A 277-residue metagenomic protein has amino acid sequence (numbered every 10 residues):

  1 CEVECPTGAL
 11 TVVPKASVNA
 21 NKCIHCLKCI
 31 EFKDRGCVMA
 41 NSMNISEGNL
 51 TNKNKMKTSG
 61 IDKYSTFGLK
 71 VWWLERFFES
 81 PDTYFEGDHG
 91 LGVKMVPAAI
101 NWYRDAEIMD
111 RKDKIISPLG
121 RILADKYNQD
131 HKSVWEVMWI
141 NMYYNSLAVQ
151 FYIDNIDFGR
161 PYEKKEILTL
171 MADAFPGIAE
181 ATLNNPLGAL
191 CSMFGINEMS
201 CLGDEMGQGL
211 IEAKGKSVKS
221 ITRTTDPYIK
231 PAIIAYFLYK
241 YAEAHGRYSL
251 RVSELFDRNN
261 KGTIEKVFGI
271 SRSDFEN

Functional and structural regions predicted by a protein language model:
E2-S17, I24, K28-I45: Iron-sulfur cluster-binding cysteine motifs and their immediate structural context in ferredoxin-like electron-transfer
S17-V18, D110-N141, M199-Y228: Accessory beta->alpha helical hairpin/"wing" motif in late/C-terminal subdomains of nucleic-acid enzymes
M43-F158: Short, amphipathic alpha-helical interface elements at domain boundaries that mediate macromolecular binding
F77-G90, D157-L187, H245-V267: Short acidic, hydrophobic short linear motifs in intrinsically disordered regions
G90-D105, G177-M206, E265-E276: Short amphipathic alpha-helical interaction segments
Q150-T225: Extended alpha-helical scaffolds
D226-N277: Extended, charged low-complexity segments that frequently continue into or abut oligomerization scaffolds
